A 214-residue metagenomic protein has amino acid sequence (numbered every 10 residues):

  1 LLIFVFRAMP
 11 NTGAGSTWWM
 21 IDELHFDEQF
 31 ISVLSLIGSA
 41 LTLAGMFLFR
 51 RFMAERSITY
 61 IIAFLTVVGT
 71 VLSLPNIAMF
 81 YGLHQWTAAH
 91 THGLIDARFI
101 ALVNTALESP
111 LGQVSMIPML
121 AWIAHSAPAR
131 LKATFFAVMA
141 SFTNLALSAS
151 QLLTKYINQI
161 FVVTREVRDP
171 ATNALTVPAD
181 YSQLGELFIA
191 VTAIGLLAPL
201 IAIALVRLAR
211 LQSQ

Functional and structural regions predicted by a protein language model:
F6, N11-V33: Short amphipathic helix-loop junctions that connect adjacent transmembrane helices in Major Facilitator Superfamily/SLC
E28-Q29, R98, A127-A140: Loop-to-transmembrane helix entry/capping segments in MFS-fold secondary transporters and related SLC/MFSD carriers
V33-T42, G69, A140-T143, V191-I194: Transmembrane alpha-helical segments of major facilitator superfamily
T42-F64, L83-H84, N158: Helix-to-loop junctions at the C-terminal end of transmembrane segments in multipass secondary transporters
Y60-P118: C-terminal transmembrane helical hairpin of 12-TM major facilitator-type secondary transporters
M79-F80, D180-Q214: Multi-pass alpha-helical transporter architecture, strongest for 12-TM Major Facilitator/SLC carriers used
G112-P128, T134: Intracellular juxtamembrane helix-capping segments at the cytosolic ends of symmetry-related transmembrane helices
Y156-L196: A membrane-interface helix-boundary motif in multi-pass transporters
